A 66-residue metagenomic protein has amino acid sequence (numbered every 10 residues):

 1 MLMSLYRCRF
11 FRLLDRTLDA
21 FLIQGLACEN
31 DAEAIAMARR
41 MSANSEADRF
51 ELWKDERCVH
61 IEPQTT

Functional and structural regions predicted by a protein language model:
M1-L22: Short aromatic-glycine-(Arg/Gly/Cys) micro-motifs in beta-strand/loop hairpins
L13-L18, R40, R49-E51: Homeobox/homeodomain signature
Q24-L26: Beta-strand-rich interaction surfaces with strong enrichment in secreted/lumenal proteins
C28-A47: A short, charged, amphipathic alpha-helix used as a generic interaction element across diverse proteins
N44-T66: Short, mixed-charge low-complexity intrinsically disordered segments
